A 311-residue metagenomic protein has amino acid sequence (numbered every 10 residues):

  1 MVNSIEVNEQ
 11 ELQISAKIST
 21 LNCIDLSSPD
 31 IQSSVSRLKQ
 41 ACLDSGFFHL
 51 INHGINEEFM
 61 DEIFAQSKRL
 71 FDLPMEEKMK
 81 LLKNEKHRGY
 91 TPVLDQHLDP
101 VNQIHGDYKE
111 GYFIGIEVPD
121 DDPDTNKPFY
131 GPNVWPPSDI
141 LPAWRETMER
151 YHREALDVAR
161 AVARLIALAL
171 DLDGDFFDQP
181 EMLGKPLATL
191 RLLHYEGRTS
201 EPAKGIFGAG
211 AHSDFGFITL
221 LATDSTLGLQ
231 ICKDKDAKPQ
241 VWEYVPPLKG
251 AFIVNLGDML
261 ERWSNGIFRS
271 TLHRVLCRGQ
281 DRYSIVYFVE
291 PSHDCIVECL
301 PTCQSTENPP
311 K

Functional and structural regions predicted by a protein language model:
M1-K311: Peripheral, non-catalytic segments flanking oxidoreductase cores
